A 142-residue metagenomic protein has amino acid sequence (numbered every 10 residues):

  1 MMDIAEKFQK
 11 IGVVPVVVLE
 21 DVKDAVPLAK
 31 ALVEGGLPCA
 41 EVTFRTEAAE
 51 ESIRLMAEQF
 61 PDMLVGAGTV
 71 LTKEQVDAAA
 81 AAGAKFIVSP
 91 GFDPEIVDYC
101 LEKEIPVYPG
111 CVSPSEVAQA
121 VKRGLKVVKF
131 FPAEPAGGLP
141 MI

Functional and structural regions predicted by a protein language model:
M1-K85, F92, E102: Conserved N-terminal beta1-alpha1 strand-loop-helix module at the mouth
A48, E74, A80-I142: Conserved anion-binding
